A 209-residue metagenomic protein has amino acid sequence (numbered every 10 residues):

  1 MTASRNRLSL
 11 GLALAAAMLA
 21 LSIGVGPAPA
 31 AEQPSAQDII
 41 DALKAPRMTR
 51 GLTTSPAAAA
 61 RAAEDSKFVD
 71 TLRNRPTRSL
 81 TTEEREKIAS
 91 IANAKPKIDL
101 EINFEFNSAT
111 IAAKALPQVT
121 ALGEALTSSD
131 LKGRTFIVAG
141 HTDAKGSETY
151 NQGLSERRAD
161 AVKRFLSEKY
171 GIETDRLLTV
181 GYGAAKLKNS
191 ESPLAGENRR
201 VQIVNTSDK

Functional and structural regions predicted by a protein language model:
T2-A15: Bacterial N-terminal signal peptides that target proteins for export
L12, L21, N93-K95, S129 (+2 more regions): Sterically constrained small-residue positions within well-ordered secondary structures of folded domains
M18-A28: C-terminal segment of classical bacterial N-terminal signal peptides
E32-T135: Periplasmic peptidoglycan-binding/tethering modules of Gram-negative envelope proteins
A139-K209: Periplasmic OmpA-like peptidoglycan-binding domain that tethers envelope proteins to the cell wall
